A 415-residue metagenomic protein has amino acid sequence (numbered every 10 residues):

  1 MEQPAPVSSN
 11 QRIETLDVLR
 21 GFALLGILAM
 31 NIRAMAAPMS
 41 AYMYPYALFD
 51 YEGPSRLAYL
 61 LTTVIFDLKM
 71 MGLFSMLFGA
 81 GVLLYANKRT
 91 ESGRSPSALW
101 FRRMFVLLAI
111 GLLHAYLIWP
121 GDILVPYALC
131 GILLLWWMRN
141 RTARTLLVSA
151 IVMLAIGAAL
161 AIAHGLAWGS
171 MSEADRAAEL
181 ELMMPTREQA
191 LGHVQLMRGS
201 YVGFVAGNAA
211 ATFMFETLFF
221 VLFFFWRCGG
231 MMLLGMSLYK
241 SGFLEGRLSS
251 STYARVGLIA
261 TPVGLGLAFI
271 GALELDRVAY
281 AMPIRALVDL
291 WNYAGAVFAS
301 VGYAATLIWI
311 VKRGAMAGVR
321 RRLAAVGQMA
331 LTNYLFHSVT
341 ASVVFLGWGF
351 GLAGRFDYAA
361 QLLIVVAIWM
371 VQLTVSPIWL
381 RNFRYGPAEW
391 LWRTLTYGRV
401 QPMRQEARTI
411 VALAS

Functional and structural regions predicted by a protein language model:
E2-F78, Y85: N-terminal signal-anchor module of multipass membrane proteins
E2-Q3, F356-S415: C-terminal "closing" transmembrane helix and its immediate cytosolic amphipathic cap in multi-pass membrane proteins
R12-V18, A23, G257-L258, V311-T340 (+1 more regions): Functional transmembrane helices that form membrane-embedded active or gating regions
G72-N87, I123-M138, F223-G246, G295-G314: Specific transmembrane alpha-helix
L83-H164, A341: Internal alpha-helical transmembrane segments
S95-S97, W136-S149, S237-I259: Solvent-exposed interhelical
I151-L234: Long hydrophobic alpha-helical segments that form multi-pass transmembrane helix bundles in integral membrane proteins
C228, L233, P283-R381: Alpha-helical transmembrane segments of multi-pass integral membrane proteins
